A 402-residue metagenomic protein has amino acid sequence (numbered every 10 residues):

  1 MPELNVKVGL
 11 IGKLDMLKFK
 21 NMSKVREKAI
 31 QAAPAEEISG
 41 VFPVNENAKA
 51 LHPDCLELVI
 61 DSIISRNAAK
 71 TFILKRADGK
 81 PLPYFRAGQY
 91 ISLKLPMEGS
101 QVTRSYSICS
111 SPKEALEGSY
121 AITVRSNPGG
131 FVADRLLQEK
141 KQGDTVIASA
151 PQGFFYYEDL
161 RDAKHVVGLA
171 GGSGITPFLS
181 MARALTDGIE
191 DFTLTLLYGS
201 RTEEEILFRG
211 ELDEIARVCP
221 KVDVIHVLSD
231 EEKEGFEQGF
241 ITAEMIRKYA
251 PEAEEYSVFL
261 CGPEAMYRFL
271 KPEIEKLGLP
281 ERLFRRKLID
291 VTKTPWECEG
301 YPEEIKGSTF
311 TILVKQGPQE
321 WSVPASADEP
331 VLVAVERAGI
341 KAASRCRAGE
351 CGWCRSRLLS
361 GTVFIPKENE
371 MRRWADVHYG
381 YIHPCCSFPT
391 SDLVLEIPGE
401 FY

Functional and structural regions predicted by a protein language model:
M1-G12, D134-Q316, E320, P324-A327: FNR/FR-type flavoprotein reductase catalytic core
P2-P34, V124-R125: Helix-rich terminal scaffold detector
V41-T145, S149, K164, S200-T202 (+2 more regions): Ferredoxin-reductase
F310-A338, R355-E368: Short, charged low-complexity linear segments at domain edges
I340-F364, E368, H378-S391: Local cysteine-cluster metal-coordination motifs and their immediate loop/turn environment, predominantly Fe-S cluster
K367-A375, E400-Y402: Short cysteine/histidine-rich metal-coordination sites, predominantly Zn2+-binding motifs
S387-Y402: Short flanking/linker segments adjacent to small metal-binding domains or redox-active Cys/His motifs
